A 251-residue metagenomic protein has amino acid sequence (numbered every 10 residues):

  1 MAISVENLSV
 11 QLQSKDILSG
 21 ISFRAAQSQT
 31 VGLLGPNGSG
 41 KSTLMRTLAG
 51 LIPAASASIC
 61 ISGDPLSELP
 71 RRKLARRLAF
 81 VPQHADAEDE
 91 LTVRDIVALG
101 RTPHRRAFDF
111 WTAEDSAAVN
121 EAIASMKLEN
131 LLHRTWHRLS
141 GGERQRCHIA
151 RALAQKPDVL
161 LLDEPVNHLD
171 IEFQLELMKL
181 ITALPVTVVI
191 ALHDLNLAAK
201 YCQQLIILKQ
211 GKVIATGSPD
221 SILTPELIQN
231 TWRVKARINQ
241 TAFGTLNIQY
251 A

Functional and structural regions predicted by a protein language model:
L34-P36: The feature captures the beta-strand-to-loop junction immediately N-terminal to the Walker
A49: Helix-to-loop junction immediately C-terminal to a conserved catalytic motif
A57-P65, L74, R134: Conserved ABC transporter NBD signature motif
A98, A113-L131: Conserved ABC ATPase "signature" region
A154-D158: A short, proline-enriched helix->beta-strand linker immediately N-terminal to the Walker B motif in ABC-type P-loop
L160-E164, L169: Catalytic Walker B motif of ABC-type/P-loop ATPase nucleotide-binding domains
N230-A251: ABC ATPase nucleotide-binding domains
